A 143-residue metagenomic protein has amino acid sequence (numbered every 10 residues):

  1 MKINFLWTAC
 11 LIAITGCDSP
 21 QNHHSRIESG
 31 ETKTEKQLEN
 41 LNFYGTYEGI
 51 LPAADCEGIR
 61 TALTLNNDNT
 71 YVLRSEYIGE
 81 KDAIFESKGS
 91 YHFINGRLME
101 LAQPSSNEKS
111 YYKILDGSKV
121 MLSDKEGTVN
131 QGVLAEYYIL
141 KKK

Functional and structural regions predicted by a protein language model:
M1-K2, K143: Absolute protein N-terminus
K2-T8: Sec-dependent signal peptide recognition, specifically the positively charged N-region followed immediately by
C17-E86, E100-K143: Lipid interaction determinants
Y91: Phosphoinositide-dependent membrane-docking surfaces
I94-L98: Short, conserved beta-turn/loop elements at beta-strand boundaries and strand-helix junctions
